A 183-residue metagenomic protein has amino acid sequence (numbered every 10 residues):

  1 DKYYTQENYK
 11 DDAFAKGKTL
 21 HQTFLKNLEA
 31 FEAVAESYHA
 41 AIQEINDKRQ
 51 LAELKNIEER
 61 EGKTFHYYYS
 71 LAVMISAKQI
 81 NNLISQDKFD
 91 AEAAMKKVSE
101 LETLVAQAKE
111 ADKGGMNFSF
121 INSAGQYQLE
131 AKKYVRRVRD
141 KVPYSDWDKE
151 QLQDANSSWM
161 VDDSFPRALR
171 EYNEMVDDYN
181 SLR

Functional and structural regions predicted by a protein language model:
D1-G17: N-terminal Sec/ER secretory leader and immediately downstream segment of secreted/extracellular precursors
G17-Q128: Extended amphipathic alpha-helical interaction segments
S99-R183: A cross-kingdom marker for long, charged
